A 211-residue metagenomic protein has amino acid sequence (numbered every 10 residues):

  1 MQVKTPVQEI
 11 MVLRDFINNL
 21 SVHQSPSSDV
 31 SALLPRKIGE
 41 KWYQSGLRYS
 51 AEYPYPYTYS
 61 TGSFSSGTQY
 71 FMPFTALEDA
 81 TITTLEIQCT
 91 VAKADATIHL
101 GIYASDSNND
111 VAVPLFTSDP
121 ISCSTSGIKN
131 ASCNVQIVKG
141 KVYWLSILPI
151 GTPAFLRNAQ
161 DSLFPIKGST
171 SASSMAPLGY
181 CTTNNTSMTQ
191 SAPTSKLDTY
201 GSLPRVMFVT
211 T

Functional and structural regions predicted by a protein language model:
M1-Y49: N-terminal low-complexity, intrinsically disordered "leader/linker" segments enriched in small/polar and basic residues
D29-S107, V142, L148-T211: Beta-sheet-rich sandwich/jelly-roll-like modules and their strand-loop junctions
G67, S124-I128, G140: Solvent-exposed, conformationally flexible loop/turn segments
N108, C123: Predominantly extracellular beta-rich ligand-binding scaffolds that present long acidic/polar faces for carbohydrate
V113-D119: Short Trp-Ser/Thr-centered turn/loop motifs at beta-strand boundaries
G127-V135: Exposed aromatic-hydrophobic patches
Q136-V142: A short, structured loop/turn motif at beta-sheet edges
